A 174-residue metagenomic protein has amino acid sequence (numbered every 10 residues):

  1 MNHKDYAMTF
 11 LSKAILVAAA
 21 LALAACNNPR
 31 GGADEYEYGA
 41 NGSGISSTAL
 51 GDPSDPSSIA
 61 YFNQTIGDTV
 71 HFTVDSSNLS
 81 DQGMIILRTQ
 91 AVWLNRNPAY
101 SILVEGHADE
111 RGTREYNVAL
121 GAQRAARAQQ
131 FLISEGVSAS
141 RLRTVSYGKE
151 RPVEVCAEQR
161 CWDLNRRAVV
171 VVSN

Functional and structural regions predicted by a protein language model:
N2-I15: Bacterial N-terminal signal peptides that target proteins for export
A22-A25: C-terminal motif of bacterial Sec signal peptides marking the signal peptidase cleavage site
N27-S101: Periplasmic peptidoglycan-binding/tethering modules of Gram-negative envelope proteins
Q82-T89, E115, Q123, R127 (+1 more regions): Extracytoplasmic/secreted proteins, especially bacterial periplasmic and envelope-associated proteins
P98-H107, A122-V153, R166-N174: A non-catalytic structural micro-motif
E154-E158: Short beta-alpha junctions and helix-cap segments that line functional grooves
R160-L164: A generic structural micro-feature
